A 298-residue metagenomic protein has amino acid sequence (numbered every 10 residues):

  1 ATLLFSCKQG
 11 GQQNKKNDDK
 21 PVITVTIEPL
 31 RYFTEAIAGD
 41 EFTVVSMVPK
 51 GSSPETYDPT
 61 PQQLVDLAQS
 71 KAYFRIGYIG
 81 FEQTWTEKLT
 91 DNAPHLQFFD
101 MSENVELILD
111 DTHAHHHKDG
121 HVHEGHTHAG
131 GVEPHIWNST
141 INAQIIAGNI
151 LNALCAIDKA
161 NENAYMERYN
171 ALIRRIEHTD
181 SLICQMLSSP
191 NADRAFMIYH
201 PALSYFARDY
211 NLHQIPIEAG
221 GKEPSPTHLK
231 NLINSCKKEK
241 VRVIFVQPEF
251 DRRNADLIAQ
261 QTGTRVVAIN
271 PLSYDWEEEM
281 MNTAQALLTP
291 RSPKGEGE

Functional and structural regions predicted by a protein language model:
A1-F5: Sec-dependent bacterial lipoprotein signal peptides
C7-E298: Extracytoplasmic metal-acquisition and chelation regions
